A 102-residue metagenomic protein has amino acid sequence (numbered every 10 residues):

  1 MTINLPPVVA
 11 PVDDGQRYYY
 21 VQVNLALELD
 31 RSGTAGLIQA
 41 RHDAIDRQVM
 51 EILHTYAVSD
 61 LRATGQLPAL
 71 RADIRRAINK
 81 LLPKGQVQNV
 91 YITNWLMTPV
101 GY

Functional and structural regions predicted by a protein language model:
M1-Y102: Flexible, low-complexity charged segments
